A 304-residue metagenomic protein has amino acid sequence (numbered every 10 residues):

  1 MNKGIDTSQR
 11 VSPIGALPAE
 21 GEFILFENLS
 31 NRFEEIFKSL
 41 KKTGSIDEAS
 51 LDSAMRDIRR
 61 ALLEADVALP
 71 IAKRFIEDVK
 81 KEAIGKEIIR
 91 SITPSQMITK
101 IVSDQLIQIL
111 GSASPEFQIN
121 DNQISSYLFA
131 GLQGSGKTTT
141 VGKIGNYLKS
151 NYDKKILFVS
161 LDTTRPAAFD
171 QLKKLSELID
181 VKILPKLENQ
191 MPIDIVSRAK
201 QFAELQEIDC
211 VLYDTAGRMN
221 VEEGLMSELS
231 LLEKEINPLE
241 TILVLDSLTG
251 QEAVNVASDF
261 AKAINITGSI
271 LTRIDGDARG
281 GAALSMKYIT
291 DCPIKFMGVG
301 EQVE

Functional and structural regions predicted by a protein language model:
K3, P13-I24: Short, Lys/Arg-enriched N-terminal segments with co-localized hydrophobic residues within the first ~10-30 amino acids
L25-N28, S45, S50, E87 (+9 more regions): Residue-level preference for alpha-helix termini and adjacent loops
L29-L161, A168-N189, I195-L205, D209-T215: Primarily NTPase-proximal linker/entry elements flanking Walker-type ATP/GTP-binding cores
A68-P70, T164, A216, I274-D277 (+1 more regions): Alpha-helical hydrophobic packing sites
S135, T163-P166, Q190-P192, G217-V221 (+2 more regions): Short, small-residue-enriched loops and turns at beta-alpha junctions that line or gate enzyme active sites
S197-K200, E204, I208, N220 (+2 more regions): Conserved phosphate-handling catalytic cores of large alpha/beta enzymes
